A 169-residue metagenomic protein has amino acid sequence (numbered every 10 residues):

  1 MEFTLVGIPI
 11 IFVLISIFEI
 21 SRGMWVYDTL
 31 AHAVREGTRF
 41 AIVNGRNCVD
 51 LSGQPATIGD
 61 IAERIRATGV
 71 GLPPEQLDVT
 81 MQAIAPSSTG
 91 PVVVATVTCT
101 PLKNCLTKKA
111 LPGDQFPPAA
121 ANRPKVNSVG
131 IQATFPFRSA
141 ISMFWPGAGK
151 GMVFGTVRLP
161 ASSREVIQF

Functional and structural regions predicted by a protein language model:
M1-G69: Alpha-helical assembly-interface signal, strongest on the long, hydrophobic N-terminal helix that forms
P9-I10, P74, F137: Hydrophobic residues in alpha-helical membrane-spanning segments
V13, P124-V126, T156-R158: Short, solvent-exposed coil/turn segments
F18-I20, K103, R138: Intrinsically disordered, low-complexity regions enriched in Ser/Pro/Gly/Gln/His and often acidic
T38-Q132: Short amphipathic secondary-structure patches
C48, T134-F169: Low-complexity, S/T/G/P-rich flexible repeat/linker segments used as non-globular hinges and stalks within
